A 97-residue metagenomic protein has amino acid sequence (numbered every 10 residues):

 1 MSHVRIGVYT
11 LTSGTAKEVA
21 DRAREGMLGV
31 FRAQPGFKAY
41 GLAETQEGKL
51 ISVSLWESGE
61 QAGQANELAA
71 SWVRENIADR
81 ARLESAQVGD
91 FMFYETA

Functional and structural regions predicted by a protein language model:
M1-I51, E57-S71, I77-A97: Short S/T/G/P-rich N-terminal loop/turn motif that feeds into the first structured element of a domain
